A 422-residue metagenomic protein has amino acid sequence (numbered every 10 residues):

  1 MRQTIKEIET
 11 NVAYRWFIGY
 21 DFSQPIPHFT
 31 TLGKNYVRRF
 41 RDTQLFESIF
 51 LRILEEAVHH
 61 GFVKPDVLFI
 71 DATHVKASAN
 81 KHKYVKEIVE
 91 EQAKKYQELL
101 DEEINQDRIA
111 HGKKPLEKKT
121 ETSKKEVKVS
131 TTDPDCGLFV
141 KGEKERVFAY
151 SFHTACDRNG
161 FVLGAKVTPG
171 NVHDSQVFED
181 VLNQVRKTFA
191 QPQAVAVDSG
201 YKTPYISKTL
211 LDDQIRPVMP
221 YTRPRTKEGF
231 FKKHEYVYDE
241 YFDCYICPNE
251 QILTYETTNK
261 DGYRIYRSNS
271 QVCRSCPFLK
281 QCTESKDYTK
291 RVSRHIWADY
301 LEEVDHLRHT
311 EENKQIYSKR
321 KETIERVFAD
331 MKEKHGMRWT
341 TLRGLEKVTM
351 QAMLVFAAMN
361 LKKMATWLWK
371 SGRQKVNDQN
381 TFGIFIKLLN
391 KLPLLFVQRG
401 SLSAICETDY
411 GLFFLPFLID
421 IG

Functional and structural regions predicted by a protein language model:
Q3-T10, G19-G422: Anion-binding and metal-coordination hotspots
